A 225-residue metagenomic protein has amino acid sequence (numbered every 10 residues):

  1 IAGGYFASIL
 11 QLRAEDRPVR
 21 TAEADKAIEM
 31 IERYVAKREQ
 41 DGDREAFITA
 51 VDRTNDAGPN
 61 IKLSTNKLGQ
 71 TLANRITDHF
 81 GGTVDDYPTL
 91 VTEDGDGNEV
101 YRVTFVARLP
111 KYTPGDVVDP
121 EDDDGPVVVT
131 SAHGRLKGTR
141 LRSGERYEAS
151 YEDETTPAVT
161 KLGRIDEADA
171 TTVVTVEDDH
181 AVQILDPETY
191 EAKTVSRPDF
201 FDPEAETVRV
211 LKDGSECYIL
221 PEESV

Functional and structural regions predicted by a protein language model:
I1-G3, A46-F47: Short N-terminal helix-initiation segments at or just after the protein's N-terminus
A2-E23: Short glycine-/aliphatic-rich beta-strand segments at the starts of folded cytosolic domains
E23-V225: Long C-terminal interaction/binding lobes of large macromolecular proteins
